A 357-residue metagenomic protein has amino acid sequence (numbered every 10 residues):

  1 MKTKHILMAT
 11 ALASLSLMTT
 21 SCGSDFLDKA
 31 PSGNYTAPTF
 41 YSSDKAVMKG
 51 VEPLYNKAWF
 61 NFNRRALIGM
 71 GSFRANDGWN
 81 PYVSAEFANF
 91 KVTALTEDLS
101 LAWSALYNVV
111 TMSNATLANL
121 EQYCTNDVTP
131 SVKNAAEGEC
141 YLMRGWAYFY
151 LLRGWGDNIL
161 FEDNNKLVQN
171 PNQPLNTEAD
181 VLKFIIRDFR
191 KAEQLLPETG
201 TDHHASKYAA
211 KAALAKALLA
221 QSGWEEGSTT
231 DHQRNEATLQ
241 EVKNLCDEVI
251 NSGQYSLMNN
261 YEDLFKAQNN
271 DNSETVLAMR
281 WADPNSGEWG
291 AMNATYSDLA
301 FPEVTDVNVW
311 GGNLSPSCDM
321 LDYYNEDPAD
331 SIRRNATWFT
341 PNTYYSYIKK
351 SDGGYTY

Functional and structural regions predicted by a protein language model:
M1-S32: Bacterial Sec-dependent N-terminal signal peptides
H5, M18-S21, C124-Y141, Q240-E248: Secondary-structure transition into beta-strands, especially the periplasmic turns and strand N-termini that construct
C22-S84, R190-K191, H204-Y357: An aromatic- and glycine-enriched ligand-binding surface/loop that stacks and positions planar moieties
S32, V92-T93, N165-L167: Flexible, solvent-exposed coil segments and beta strand-coil junctions, predominantly the extracellular/periplasmic
Y41-N63, W79-W155, N170-K183, R187-D202: Conserved, well-structured interaction surfaces
L120-Y123, G154-F161, A192, Q221 (+2 more regions): A short secondary-structure junction motif
D157-A179, W224-K243: Short coil/linker segments at helix-helix boundaries
I159-N164, L195-H203, S256-E262: Glycine- and aromatic-rich loop/turn segments at beta-sheet edges
